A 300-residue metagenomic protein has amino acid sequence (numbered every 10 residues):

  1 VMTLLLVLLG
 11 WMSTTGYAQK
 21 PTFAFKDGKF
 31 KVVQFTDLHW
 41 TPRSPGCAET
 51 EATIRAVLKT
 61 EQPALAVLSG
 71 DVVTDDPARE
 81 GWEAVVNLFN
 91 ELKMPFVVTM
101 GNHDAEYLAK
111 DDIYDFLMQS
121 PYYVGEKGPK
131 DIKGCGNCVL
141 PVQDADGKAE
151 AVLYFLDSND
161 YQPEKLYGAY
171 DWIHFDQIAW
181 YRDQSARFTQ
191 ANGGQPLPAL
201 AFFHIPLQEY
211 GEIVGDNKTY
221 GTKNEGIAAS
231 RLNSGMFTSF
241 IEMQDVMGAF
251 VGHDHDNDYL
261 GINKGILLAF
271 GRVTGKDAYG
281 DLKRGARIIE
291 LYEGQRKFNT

Functional and structural regions predicted by a protein language model:
M2-S13: Bacterial N-terminal signal peptides
G16-A84: N-terminal active-site segment of His-dependent metallophosphoesterases
K26, F35, V139-G147, M236-I241 (+1 more regions): Binuclear metal-dependent phosphoesterase catalytic core
K29-P42, E150-D160, F202, L267-V273: Active-site-proximal beta-strand elements of phosphoester/diester hydrolases
V33-E51, V73-E80, P121-V124, P163-W172 (+2 more regions): Acidic/histidine-rich helix-loop elements that form or flank divalent-metal/phosphate-binding sites at the catalytic
T41-R43, T74-R79, V98-A109, Y161-E164 (+3 more regions): Active-site environment of divalent metal-dependent phosphoester hydrolases
Q62-A64, V152-F155, Y167-D258: His/acidic metal-ligating clusters that form di-metal
E83-G194, R287-Y292: Extended active-site neighborhood of metal-dependent phosphoesterases/phosphodiesterases
